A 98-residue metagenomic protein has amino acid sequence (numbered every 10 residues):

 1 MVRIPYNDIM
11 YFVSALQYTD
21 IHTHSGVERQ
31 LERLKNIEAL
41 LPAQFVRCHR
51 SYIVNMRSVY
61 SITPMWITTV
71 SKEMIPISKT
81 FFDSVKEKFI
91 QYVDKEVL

Functional and structural regions predicted by a protein language model:
M1-V2, K95-L98: Basic, amphipathic DNA-recognition helix from helix-turn-helix-like DNA-binding domains
M1-V70, M74-I77: Conserved binding/recognition cores within well-folded domains
S84-K95: Short, basic/aromatic-enriched C-terminal tail that caps enzymatic domains
